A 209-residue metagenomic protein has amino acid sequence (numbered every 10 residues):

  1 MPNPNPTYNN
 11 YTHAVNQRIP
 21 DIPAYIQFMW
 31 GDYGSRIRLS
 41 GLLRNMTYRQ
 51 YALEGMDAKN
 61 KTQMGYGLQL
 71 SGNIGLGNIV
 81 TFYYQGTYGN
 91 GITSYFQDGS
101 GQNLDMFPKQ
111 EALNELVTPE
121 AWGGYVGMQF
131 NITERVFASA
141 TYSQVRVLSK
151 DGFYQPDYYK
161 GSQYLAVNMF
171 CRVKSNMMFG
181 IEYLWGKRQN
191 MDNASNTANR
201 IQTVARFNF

Functional and structural regions predicted by a protein language model:
M1-A52: Internal metal/ion-chelating core segments
H13-A14, K59-N60, N193: Alpha-helix capping and helix-loop boundary segments enriched in small/acidic/polar residues
P20-A24, Y66-L70, W122-V126, Q163-V167 (+1 more regions): Hydrophobic, lipid-facing positions within transmembrane beta-strands of outer-membrane proteins
W30-Y159: Detector for outer-membrane/organellar transmembrane beta-barrel domains, recognizing the amphipathic beta-strand
F153-P156, M191-S195: Short, solvent-exposed loop/turn segments at secondary-structure boundaries
L165-E182: C-terminal closing repeat unit and adjoining cap/tail of repeat-based domains
C171, T197-F209: Outer-membrane beta-barrel "beta-signal"
Y183-Q189: A short, acidic, flexible beta-alpha connecting loop/helix-capping segment that sits on the rim of active
